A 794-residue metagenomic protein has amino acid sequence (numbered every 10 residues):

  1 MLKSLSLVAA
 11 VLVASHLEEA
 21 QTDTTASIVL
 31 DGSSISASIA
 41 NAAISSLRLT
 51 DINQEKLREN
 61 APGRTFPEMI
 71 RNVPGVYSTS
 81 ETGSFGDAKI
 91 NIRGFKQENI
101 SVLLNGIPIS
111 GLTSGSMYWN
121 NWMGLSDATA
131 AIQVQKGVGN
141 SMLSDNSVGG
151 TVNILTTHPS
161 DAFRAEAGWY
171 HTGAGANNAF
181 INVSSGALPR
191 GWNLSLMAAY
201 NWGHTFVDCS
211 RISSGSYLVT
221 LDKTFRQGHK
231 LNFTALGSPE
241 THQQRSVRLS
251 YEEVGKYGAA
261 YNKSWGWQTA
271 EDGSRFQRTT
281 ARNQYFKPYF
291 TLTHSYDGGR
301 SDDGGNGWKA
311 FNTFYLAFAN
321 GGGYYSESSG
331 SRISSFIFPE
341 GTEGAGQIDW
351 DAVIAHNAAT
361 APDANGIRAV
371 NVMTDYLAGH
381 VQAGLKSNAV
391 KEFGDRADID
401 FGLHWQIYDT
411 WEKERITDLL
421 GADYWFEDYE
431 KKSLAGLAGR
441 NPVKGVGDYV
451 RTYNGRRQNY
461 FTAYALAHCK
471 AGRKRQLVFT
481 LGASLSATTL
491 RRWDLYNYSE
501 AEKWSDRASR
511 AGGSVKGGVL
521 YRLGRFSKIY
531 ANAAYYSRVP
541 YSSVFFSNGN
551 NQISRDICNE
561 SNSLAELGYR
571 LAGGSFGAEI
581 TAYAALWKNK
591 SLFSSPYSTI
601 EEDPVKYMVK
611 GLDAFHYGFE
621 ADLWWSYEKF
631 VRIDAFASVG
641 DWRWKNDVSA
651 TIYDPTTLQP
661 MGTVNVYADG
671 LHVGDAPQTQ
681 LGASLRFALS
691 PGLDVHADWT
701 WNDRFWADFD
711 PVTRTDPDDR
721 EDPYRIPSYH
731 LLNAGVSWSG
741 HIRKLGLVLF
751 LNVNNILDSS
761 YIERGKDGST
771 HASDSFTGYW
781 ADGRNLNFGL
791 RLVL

Functional and structural regions predicted by a protein language model:
A26-A61, K89: N-terminal periplasmic "start-of-domain" segments of outer-membrane beta-barrel proteins
K89, P108-K136, L155: Short acidic/polar hinge/loop motifs at secondary-structure boundaries that mediate gating or recognition
V138-S141, T151-A187, A198-D208: Short strand-turn segments of transmembrane beta-barrel domains in outer membranes, especially the first one or two
D222-T224, K230-T291, Y324-T374, L437-K444 (+1 more regions): Acidic/polar loop-and-plug regions of large Gram-negative outer-membrane beta-barrel proteins
L236-G237, F276, K287, A531 (+3 more regions): Conserved C-terminal beta-signal and adjacent last beta-strands/turns of outer-membrane beta-barrel proteins
G305-Y315, Y325, R522, K528-A534 (+3 more regions): Membrane-embedded beta-barrel scaffold of Gram-negative outer-membrane proteins
H380, E392, R396-D398, H404-Y408 (+5 more regions): Structural signature of Gram-negative outer-membrane beta-barrels, strongest in the C-terminal barrel of TonB-dependent
D395, R473-K474, A582-L586, Y607-V712 (+1 more regions): Gram-negative outer-membrane beta-barrel transporters
